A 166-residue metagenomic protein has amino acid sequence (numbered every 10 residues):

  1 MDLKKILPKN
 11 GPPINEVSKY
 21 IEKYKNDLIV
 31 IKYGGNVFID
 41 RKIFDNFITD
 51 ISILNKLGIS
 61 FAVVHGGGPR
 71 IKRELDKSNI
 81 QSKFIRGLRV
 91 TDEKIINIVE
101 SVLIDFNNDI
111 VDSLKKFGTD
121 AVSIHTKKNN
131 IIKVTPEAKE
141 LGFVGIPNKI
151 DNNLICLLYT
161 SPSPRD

Functional and structural regions predicted by a protein language model:
M1-A62: N-terminal glycine-/serine-/threonine-rich phosphate-binding loop
K4-N15, R41-I48, H65, R89 (+3 more regions): Electropositive phosphate-/nucleotide-binding environments in soluble metabolic enzymes
V30-K32, F61-G67, I71-R73, A121-H125 (+1 more regions): Short beta-strand segments at enzyme active-site cores
V37-I39, P69-K72, N129-K133: Short, active-site-adjacent cap segments at secondary-structure transitions
K42-T49, R73-Q81: Glycine-rich loop at the start of a catalytic domain that most often binds anionic cofactors/ligands
D76-L158: Ligand-binding beta-strand-loop-alpha-helix segment within the catalytic cores of soluble metabolic enzymes
Y159-D166: Conserved small/polar residues in nucleotide/adenosyl-binding loops
